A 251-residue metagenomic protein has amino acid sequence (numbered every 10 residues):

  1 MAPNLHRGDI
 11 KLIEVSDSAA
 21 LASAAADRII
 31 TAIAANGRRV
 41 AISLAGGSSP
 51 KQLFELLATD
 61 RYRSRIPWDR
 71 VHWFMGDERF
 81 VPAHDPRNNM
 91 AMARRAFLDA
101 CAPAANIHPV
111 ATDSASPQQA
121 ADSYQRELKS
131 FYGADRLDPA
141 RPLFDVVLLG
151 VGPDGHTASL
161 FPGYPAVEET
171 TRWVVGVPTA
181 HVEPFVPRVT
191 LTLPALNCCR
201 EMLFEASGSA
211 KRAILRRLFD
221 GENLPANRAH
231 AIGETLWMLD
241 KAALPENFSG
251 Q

Functional and structural regions predicted by a protein language model:
M1-I42, Q118, D122: N-terminal glycine-/serine-/threonine-rich phosphate-binding loop
A2-D9, I66-V146: Ligand-binding beta-strand-loop-alpha-helix segment within the catalytic cores of soluble metabolic enzymes
A35-R61: Glycine-rich N-terminal segment of FAD-binding domains in flavoprotein oxidoreductases, spanning the beta-loop-helix
L44-S49, L149-P153, S207: Glycine-rich beta-strand-to-loop/alpha-helix junction loops that act as flexible
L56-I66, A91-R94, P162-T171: A glycine- and small-aliphatic-rich helix-loop capping segment at beta-alpha/alpha-beta transitions that lines
Q119-A121, T157-G163, I214-L218, S249: A short secondary-structure junction signal
V146-P194: Class I SAM-dependent methyltransferase SAM-binding "motif I" and its flanking Rossmann-like core
C198-Q251: ATP/nucleoside-binding phosphotransfer catalytic cores, i.e., glycine-rich phosphate-binding loops
